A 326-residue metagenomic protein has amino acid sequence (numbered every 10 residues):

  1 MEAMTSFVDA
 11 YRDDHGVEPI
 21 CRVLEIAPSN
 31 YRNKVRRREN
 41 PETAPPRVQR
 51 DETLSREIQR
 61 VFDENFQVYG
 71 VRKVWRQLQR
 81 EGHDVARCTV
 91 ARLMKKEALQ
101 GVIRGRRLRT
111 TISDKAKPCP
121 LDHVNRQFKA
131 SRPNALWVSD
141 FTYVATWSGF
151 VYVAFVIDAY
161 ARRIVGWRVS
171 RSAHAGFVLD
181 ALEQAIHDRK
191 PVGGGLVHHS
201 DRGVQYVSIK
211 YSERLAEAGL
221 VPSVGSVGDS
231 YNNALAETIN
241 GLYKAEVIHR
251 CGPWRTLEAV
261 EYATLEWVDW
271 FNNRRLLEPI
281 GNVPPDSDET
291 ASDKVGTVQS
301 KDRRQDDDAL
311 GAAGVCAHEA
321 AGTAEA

Functional and structural regions predicted by a protein language model:
M1-S6, P28-R132, P284-S292: Basic, flexible linker segments flanking DNA-binding modules in nucleic acid-interacting mobile-element proteins
D9-V35: Structured, non-catalytic alpha/beta "coupling" segments that mediate domain-domain communication and provide generic
I20, A27, G101-I112, W167-V169 (+3 more regions): RNase H-like polynucleotidyl transferase catalytic core
I20-C21, Y31, I58, V74 (+15 more regions): Mobile genetic element proteins and their domesticated derivatives, centered on retroelements and DNA transposons
R60, E64, D84, A91-F155 (+3 more regions): Mobile-element integrase/transposase regions, centering on the N-terminal DNA-binding/Zn-coordinating module
D158-A159, V169-H174: A short acidic/small-residue loop/turn micro-motif
V192-S208, S226-S230, I280-S287: Acidic/histidine-rich, metal-coordinating catalytic segments
A216-L220, N240-A326: C-terminal domain-tail junction helix/linker
